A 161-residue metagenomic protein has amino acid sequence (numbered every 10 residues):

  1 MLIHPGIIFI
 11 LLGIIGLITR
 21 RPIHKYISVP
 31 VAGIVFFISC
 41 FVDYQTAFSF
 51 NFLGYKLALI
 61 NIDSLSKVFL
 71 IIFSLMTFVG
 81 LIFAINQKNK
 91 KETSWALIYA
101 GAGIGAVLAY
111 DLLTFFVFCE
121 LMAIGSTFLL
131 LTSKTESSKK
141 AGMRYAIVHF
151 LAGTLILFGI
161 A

Functional and structural regions predicted by a protein language model:
M1-S94: Transmembrane helix-loop-helix hairpins at membrane boundaries of multipass inner-membrane proteins
S94-I98, A102-A161: Alpha-helical multi-pass transmembrane bundles of energy-transducing inner-membrane proteins
